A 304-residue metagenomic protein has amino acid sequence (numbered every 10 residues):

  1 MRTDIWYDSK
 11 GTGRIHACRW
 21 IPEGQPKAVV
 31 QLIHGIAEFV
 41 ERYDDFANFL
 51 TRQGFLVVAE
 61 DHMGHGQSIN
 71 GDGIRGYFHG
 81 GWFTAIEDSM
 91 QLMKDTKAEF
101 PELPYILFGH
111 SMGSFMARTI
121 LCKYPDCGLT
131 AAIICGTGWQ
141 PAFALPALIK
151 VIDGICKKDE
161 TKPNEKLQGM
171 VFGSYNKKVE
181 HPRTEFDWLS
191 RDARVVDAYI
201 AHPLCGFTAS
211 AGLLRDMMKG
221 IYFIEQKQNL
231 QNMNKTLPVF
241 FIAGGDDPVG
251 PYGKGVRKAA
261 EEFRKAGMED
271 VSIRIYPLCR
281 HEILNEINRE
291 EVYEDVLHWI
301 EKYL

Functional and structural regions predicted by a protein language model:
M1-G24: N-terminal cap/lid segment of alpha/beta-hydrolase-fold proteins
H34-E38, S111, G245-D246: Active-site glycine-rich loops that stabilize anionic/oxyanionic intermediates across multiple enzyme folds
R42-D72: Conserved alpha/beta-hydrolase
F78-K97: Alpha/beta-hydrolase active-site loop
F100-S111: Alpha/beta-hydrolase fold nucleophile elbow
A117-L204: Alpha/beta-hydrolase-fold enzymes
F241-A243: Short beta-strand/loop motif that positions the catalytic acidic residue of the alpha/beta-hydrolase fold
A266, D270-L304: Catalytic active-site module of serine/aspartate enzymes centered on a nucleophile-bearing elbow/loop
